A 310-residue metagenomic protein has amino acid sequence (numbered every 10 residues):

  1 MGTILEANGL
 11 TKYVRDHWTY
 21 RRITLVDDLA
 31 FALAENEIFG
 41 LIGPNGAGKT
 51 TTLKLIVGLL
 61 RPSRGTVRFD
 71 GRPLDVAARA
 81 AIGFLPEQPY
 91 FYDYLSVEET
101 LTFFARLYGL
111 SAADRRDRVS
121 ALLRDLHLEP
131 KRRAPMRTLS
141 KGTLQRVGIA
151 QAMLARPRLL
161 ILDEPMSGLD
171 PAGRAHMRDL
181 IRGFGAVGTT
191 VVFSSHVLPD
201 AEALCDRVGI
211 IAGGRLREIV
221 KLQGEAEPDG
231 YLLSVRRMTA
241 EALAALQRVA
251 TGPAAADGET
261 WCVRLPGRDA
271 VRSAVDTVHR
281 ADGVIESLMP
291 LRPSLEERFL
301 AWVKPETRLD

Functional and structural regions predicted by a protein language model:
G2-A7, K12-A212, L216-E218: ABC transporter nucleotide-binding domains
D16, E35, P130, V235-R237 (+2 more regions): Non-catalytic surface loops within mature trypsin-like serine protease
V76, D93, A244, R272 (+1 more regions): Alpha-helical elements of the RecA-like P-loop NTPase motor core of helicases
V97, L222, R292-L295: Structural motif detector for alpha-helix initiation sites
A175, G252-A254, V284-M289: A short linear hydrophobic-aromatic micro-motif
M177-P266: ABC transporter nucleotide-binding domain
P266-D310: C-terminal coupling/interaction segments
